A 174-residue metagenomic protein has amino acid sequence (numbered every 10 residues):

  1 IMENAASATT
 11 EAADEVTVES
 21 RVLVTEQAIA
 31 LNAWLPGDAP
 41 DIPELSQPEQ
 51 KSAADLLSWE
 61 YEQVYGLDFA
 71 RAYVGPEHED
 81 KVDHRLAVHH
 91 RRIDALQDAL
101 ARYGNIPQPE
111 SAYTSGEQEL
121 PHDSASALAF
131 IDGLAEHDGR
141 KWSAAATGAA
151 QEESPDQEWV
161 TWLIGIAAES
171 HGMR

Functional and structural regions predicted by a protein language model:
I1-R174: All-alpha RGS (Regulator of G-protein Signaling) helical domain and cognate RGS-like helical scaffolds
